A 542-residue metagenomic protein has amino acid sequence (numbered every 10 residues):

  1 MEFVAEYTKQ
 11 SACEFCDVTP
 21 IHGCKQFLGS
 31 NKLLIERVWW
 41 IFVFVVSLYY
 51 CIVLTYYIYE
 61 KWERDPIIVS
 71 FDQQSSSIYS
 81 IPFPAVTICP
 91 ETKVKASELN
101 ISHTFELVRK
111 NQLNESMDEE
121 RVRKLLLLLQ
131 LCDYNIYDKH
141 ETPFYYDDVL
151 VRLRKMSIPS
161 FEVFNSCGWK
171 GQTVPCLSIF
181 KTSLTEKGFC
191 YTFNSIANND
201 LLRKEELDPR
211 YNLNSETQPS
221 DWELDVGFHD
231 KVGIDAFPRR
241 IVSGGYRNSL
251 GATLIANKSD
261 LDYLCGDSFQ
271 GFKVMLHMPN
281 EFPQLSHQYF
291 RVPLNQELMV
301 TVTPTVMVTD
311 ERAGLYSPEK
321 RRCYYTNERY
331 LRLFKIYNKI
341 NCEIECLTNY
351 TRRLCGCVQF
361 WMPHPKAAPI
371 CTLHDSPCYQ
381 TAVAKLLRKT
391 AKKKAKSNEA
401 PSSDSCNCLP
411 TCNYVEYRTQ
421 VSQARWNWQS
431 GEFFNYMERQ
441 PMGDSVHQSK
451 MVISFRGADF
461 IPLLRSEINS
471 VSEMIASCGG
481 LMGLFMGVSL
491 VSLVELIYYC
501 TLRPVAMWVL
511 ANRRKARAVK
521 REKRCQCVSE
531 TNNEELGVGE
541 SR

Functional and structural regions predicted by a protein language model:
M1-V18, L510-R542: Non-transmembrane, juxtamembrane loop and terminal tail segments of multi-pass eukaryotic membrane proteins
E2-V4, T8-S30, I35-S402, C406 (+2 more regions): Long, solvent-exposed, non-transmembrane segments immediately flanking or lying between transmembrane helices
S11, Y417-S472: Extracellular juxtamembrane "stalk/ectodomain stem" immediately N-terminal to a transmembrane helix in metazoan
E36-V46, A476-G479, L484-V488: Transmembrane alpha-helices of multi-pass eukaryotic membrane proteins
Y49, Y56, F485, S489-V491 (+1 more regions): Residues within alpha-helical transmembrane segments of multi-pass membrane proteins, especially transporters, ion
E63-I81, C412, F433, Y499-S529: Cytosolic juxtamembrane regulatory segments of membrane proteins
C346, C412, G483: Hydrophobic, well-ordered secondary-structure elements that form the walls of internal hydrophobic environments
